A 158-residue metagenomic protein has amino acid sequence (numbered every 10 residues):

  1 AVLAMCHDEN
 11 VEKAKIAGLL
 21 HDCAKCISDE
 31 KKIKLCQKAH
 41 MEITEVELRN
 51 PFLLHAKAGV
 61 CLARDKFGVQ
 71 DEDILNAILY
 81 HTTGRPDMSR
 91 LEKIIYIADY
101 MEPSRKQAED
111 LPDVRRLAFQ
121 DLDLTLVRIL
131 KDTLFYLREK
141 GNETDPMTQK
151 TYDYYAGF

Functional and structural regions predicted by a protein language model:
L3-R128: Divalent metal-dependent catalytic cores for phosphoryl transfer on phosphate-bearing substrates
F135-F158: Charged phosphate-binding loop/patch that engages nucleotide di/tri-phosphates or the phosphate backbone of nucleic
